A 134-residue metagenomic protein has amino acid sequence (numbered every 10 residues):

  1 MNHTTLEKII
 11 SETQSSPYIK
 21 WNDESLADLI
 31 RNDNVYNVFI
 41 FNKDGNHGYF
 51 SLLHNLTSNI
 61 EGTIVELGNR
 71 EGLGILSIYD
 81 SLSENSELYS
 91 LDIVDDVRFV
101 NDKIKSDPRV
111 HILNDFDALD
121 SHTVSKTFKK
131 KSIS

Functional and structural regions predicted by a protein language model:
M1-S134: A short alpha-helical cap/connector motif
